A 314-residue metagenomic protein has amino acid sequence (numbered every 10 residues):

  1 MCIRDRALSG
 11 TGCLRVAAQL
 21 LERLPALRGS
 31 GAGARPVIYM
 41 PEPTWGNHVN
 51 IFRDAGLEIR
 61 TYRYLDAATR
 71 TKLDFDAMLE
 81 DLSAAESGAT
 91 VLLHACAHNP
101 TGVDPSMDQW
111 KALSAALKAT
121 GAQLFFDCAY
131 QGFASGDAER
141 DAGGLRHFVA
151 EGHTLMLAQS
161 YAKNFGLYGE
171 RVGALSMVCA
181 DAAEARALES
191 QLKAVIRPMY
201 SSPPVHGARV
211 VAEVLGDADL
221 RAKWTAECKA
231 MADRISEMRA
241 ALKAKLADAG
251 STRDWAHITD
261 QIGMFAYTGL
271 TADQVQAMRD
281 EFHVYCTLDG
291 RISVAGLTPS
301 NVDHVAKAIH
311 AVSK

Functional and structural regions predicted by a protein language model:
R4-K118, G132-F133, A142-L145, A150 (+2 more regions): Conserved core of the PLP fold type I
R35-I38, P198, G263-F265: Short active-site oxyanion
I59, L124, L155, Y285-C286: Hydrophobic beta-strand scaffold residues
A68, V103, A138, K163 (+3 more regions): Hydrophobic alpha-helical scaffolding
C128-A129: Conserved Walker B
A150-T225: Conserved core segment of the aminotransferase class I/II
K223-E281: Conserved PLP-binding catalytic core of the aspartate aminotransferase-like
